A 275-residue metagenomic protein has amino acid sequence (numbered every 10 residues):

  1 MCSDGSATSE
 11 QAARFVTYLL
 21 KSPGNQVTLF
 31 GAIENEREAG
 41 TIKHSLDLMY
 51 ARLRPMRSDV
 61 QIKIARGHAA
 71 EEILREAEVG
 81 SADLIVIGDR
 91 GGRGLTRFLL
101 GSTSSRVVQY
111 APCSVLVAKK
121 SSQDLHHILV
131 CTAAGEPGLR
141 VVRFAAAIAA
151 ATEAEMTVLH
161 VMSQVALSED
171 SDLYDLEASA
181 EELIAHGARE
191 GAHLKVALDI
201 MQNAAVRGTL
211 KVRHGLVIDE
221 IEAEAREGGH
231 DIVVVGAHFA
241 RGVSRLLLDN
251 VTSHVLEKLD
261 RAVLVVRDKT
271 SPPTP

Functional and structural regions predicted by a protein language model:
M1-K43, L48, R52-S58, H127-S179 (+4 more regions): Small/aliphatic-rich secondary-structure junction motif
F15-Y18, E34-G40, H44, A51-I87 (+3 more regions): Structural beta-alpha unit
P23, T103, A111-P112, A204 (+2 more regions): Short, structured coil segments at secondary-structure junctions
G40, F98, V141, S168-D172 (+3 more regions): Short, well-ordered secondary-structure micro-motifs
S45-D47, V79-G80, T103-S104, A134 (+3 more regions): Short, hinge-like loop/turn segments at secondary-structure boundaries
V86-D89, S114-K119, G236, V263-R267: Short beta-strand elements of ligand-binding domains
G88-R106, L125, I232-K258, P272-P273: Glycine-rich, Arg-bearing micro-motifs that act as flexible, cationic patches
L100-S121: Short, structured interface segments
